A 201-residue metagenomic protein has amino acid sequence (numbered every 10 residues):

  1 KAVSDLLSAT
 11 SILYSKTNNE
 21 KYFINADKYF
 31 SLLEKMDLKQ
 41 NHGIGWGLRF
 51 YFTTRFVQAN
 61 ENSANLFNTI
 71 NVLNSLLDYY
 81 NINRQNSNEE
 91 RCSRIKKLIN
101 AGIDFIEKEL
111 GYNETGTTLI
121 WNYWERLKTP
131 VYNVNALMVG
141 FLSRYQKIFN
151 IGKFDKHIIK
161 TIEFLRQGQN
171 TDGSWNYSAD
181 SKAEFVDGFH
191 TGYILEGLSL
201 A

Functional and structural regions predicted by a protein language model:
K1-A201: Glycan-recognition and catalytic cores of secretory/periplasmic carbohydrate-active enzymes
